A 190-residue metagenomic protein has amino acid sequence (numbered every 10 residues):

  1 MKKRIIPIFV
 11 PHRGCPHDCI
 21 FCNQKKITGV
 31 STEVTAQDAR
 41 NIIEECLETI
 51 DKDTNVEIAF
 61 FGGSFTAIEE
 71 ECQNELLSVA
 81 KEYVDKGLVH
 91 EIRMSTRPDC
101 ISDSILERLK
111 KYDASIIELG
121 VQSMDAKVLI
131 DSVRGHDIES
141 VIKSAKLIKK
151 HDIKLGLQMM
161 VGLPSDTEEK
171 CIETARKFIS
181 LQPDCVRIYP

Functional and structural regions predicted by a protein language model:
M1-K3, D53, G87: A generic structural signal for short, non-catalytic loop/turn and secondary-structure boundary residues
K2-D38: Canonical Radical SAM [4Fe-4S] cluster-binding loop centered on the CxxxCxxC motif and its immediate flanking residues
I27-N41, T49, G62-R187: Conserved non-cysteine loop/helix-boundary elements of the Radical SAM core domain that shape
L47-T54: Phosphate/pyrophosphate-binding loops at sites that engage ATP/ADP/AMP, CoA/4′-phosphopantetheine, polyphosphate
V56-I58: Non-transmembrane, interaction-prone alpha-helical and coil segments associated with secretion and export
